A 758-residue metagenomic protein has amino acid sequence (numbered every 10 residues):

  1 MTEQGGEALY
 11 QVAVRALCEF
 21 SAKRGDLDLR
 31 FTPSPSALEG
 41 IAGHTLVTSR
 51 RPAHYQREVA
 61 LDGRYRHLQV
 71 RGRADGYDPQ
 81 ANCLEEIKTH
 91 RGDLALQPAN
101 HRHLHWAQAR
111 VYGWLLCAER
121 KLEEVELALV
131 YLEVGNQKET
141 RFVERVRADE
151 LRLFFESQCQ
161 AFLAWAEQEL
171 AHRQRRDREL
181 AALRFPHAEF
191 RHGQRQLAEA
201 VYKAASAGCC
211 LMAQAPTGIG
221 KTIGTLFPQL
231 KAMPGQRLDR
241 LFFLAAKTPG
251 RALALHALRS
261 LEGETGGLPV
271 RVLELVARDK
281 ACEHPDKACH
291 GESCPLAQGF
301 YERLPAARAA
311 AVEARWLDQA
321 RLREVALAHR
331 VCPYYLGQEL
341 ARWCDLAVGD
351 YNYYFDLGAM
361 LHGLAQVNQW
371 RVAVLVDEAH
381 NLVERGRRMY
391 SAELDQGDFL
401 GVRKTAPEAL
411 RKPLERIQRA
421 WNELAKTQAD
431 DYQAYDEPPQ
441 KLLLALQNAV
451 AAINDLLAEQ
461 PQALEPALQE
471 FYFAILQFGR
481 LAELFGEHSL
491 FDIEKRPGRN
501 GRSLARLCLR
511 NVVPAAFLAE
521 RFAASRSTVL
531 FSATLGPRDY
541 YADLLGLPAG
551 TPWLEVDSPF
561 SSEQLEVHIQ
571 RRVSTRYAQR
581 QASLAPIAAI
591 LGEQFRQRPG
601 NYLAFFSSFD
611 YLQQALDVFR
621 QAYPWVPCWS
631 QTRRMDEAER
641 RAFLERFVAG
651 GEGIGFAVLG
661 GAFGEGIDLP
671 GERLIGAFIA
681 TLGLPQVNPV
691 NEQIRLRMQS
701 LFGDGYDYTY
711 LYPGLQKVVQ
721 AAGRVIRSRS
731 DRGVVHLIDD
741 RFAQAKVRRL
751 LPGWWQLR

Functional and structural regions predicted by a protein language model:
M1-N82, A107: Metal-dependent nuclease catalytic cores that hydrolyze phosphodiester bonds in DNA/RNA, characterized by
L61-F155: Mg2+/Mn2+-dependent nuclease catalytic core
H172-Q214: Conserved pre-motif I regulatory segment
R178, R184, R237-A347, N352-F355 (+3 more regions): A substrate-engagement module of RecA-like helicase motors
S206-P228: Walker A/P-loop
T225, K231, A252, H329-L346 (+3 more regions): Signature of the SF2 helicase/ATPase Hel1-core->accessory helical subdomain module
L322-A347, L357-A365, D455-S574, A582-S583 (+3 more regions): A contiguous, basic/glycine-rich beta-loop/short-helix subdomain that forms a polymer-engagement track
R571-A582, T632-F742: Conserved RecA-like P-loop NTPase helicase motor core
